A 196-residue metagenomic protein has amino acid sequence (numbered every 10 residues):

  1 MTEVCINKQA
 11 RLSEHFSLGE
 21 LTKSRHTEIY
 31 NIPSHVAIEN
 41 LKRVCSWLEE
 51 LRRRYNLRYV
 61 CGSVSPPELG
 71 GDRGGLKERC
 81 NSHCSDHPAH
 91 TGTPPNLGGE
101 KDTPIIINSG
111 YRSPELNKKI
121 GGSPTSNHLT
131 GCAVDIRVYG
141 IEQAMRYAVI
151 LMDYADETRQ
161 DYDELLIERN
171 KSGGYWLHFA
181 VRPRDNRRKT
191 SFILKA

Functional and structural regions predicted by a protein language model:
M1-C61, K189, I193-A196: Extracytoplasmic cell-surface/polysaccharide-interacting catalytic and binding patches
E49-C61, D102-G121: Extended, low-complexity, intrinsically disordered C-terminal regulatory tails of eukaryotic serine/threonine kinases
V60-L69: Long, compositionally biased low-complexity repeat segments characteristic of intrinsically disordered regions
P67, T93-N96, F192: Serine/threonine-rich, low-complexity intrinsically disordered segments
L69-G74, G98-E100: Glycine-biased, low-complexity coil/linker segments
D72, N81-H90, N96: Intrinsic-disorder-associated, low-complexity terminal segments enriched in Asp/Asn/His/Tyr and depleted of Lys/Arg
T125, T130-A133, V138-A196: Catalytic cores and adjacent binding grooves of peptidoglycan-active enzymes
